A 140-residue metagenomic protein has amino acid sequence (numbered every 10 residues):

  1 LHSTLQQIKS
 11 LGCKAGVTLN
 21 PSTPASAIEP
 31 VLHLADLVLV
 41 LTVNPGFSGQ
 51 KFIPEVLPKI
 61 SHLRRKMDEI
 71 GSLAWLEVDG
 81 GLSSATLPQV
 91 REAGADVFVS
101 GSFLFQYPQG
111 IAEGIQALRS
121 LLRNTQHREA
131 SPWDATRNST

Functional and structural regions predicted by a protein language model:
L1-W75: Conserved anion-binding
H2, S22-A25, S84, P108 (+1 more regions): Structural motif corresponding to alpha-helix initiation and N-cap regions
T23-A35, G81-F98: Catalytic cores of alpha/beta
V38, L63, D79, V90 (+2 more regions): Conserved, mostly hydrophobic/aromatic
L39-Q50, A93-G114: Glycine-rich phosphate-binding active-site loops on the catalytic face of alpha/beta enzymes
R91, Q106-E129: C-terminal helical cap(s) of enzyme catalytic domains, especially alpha/beta-barrels
